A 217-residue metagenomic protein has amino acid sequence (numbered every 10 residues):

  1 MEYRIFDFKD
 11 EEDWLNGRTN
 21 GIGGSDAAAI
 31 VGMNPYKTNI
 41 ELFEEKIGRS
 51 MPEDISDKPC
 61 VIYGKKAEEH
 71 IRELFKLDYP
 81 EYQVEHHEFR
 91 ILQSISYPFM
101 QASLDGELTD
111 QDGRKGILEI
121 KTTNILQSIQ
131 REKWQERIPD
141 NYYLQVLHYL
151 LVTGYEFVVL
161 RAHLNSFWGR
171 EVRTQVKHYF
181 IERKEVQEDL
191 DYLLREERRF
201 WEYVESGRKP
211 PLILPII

Functional and structural regions predicted by a protein language model:
M1-K66: Charged, glycine-rich intrinsically disordered N-terminal tails and low-complexity linkers that flank
M33, V61-E69, P139, Q187-L194: Generic detection of long, well-ordered alpha-helical segments
I40, R72, V146: Generic structural marker for isolated residues within well-ordered, non-membrane alpha-helices of soluble domains
V61-H86: Acidic-basic catalytic patches of nuclease active cores, encompassing PD-(D/E)XK and other metal-cofactor nuclease
D78-L104, L108-E205: Nucleic-acid nuclease catalytic cores
E202-I217: Helix-loop elements that line ligand-binding/catalytic pockets
